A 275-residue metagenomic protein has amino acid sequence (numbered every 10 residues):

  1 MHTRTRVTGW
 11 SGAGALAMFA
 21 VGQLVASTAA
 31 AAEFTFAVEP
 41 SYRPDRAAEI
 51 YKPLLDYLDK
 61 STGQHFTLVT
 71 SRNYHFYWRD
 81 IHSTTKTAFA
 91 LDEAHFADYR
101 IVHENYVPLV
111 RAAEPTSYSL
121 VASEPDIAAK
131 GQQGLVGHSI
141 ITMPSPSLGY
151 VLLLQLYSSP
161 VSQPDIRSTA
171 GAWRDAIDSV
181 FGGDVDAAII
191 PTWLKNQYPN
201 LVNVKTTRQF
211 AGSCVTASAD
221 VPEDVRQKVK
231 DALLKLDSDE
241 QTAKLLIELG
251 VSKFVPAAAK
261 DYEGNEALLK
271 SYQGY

Functional and structural regions predicted by a protein language model:
M1-W10: N-terminal secretory signal peptides that target proteins for export/translocation
V21, A26-T28: N-terminal signal peptide c-region/cleavage motif recognized by signal peptidases
A31-F96: Extracytoplasmic small-molecule ligand-binding "clamshell" domains of the periplasmic binding protein/Venus flytrap
T35-A47, E114-A122, W193-D237, A243 (+1 more regions): Periplasmic-binding protein-like
F36, P40-Y57, S117-D178, G182 (+1 more regions): Bilobed "Venus flytrap"/periplasmic-binding protein-like clamshell domains and structurally analogous long
T67-T70, R167-T169, V204-K205: General small-molecule cofactor/ligand-binding pocket signal
S71, H75-G134: Acidic, polar ligand-binding/catalytic clefts
L91-H103, I177-Q209: A ligand-binding cleft/hinge motif common to bilobed small-molecule-binding domains
